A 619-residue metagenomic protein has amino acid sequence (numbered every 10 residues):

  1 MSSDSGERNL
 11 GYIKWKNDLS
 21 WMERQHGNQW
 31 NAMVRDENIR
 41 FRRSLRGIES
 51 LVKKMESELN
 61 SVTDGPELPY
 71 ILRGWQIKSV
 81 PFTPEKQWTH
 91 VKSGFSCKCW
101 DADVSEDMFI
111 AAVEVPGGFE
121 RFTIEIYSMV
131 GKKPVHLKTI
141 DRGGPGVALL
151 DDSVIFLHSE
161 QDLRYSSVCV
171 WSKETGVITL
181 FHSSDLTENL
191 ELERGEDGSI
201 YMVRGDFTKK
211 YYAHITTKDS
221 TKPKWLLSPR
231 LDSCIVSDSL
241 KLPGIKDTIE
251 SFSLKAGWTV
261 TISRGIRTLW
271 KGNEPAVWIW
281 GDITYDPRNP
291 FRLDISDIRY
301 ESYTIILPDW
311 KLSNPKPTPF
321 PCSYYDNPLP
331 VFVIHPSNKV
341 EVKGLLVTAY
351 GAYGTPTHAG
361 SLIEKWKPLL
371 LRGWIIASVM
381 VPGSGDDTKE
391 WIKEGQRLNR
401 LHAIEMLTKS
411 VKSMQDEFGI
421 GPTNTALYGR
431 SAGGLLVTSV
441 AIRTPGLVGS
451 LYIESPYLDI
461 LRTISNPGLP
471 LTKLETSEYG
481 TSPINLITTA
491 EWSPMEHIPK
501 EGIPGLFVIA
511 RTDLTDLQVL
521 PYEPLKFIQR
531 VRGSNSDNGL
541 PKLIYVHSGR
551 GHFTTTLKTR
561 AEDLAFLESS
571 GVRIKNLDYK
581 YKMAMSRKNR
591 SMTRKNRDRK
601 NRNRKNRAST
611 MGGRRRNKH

Functional and structural regions predicted by a protein language model:
M1-P275, D282-Y285, H358, I363 (+2 more regions): Beta-propeller folds
C99-W100, V115-G118, I305-E417, G421-A426 (+2 more regions): Cap/lid segment of the alpha/beta-hydrolase catalytic domain
G118, L163-R164, T187-N189, T208-K210 (+12 more regions): Flexible loop/turn segments at secondary-structure boundaries
I155, Y201, T259-T261, P330-V333 (+8 more regions): Structured core elements
D185-T187, L227-D238, Y300-T318, C322-Y325: Beta-propeller and related beta-repeat scaffolds in trafficking/envelope systems
R288-I305: Blade-level signature of beta-propeller repeat domains, shared across WD40, Kelch, NHL, RCC1 and BNR/Asp-box propellers
V381-K582: Active-site-proximal cap/loop segments of hydrolase catalytic domains
M583-H619: Arg/Lys-rich, intrinsically disordered low-complexity tails that mediate electrostatic binding and condensation
